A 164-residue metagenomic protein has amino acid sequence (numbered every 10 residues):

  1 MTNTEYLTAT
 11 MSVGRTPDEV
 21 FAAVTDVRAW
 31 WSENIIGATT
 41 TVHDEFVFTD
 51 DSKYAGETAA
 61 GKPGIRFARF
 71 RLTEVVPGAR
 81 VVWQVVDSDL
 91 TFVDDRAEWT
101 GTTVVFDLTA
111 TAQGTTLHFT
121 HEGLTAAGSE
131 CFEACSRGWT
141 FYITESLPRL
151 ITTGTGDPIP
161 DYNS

Functional and structural regions predicted by a protein language model:
M1-T41: Hydrophobic ligand-binding cavity/cleft-lining segments
T2-D18, T73, E98, V105 (+2 more regions): Aromatic-glycine hotspot motif
T8, V47-D51, C131-C135: Alpha-helical scaffold segments that form or flank carboxylate-/histidine-based iron centers
V20-V24, L72, W83, L117-F119 (+2 more regions): Hydrophobic pocket/interface hotspot
A22-N34, F46-G61: Short, solvent-exposed helix-to-loop capping segments enriched in aromatics
S32, I36-G37, A55, A59-Q113 (+1 more regions): Hydrophobic-ligand binding "helix-grip"
T41-F48, G78-V82: Short, hydrophobic/aromatic-rich segments at coil-to-beta transitions
G123-S164: A conserved amphipathic terminal alpha-helix motif
